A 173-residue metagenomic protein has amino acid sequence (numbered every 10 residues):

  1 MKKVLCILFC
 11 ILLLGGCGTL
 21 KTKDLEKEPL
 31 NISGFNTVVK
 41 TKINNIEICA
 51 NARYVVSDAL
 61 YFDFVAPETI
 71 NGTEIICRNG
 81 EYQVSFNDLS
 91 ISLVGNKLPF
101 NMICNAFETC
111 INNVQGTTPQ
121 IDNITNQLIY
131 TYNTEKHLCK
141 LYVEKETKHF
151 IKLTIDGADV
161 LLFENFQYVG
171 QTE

Functional and structural regions predicted by a protein language model:
M1-V4: Positively charged n-region of N-terminal signal peptides that target proteins for export
I11-D58, T69, V169-E173: N-terminal leader/targeting segments and the immediate start of mature chains
E26-N31, F35-T41, V84-H137: Flexible, processing/modification-adjacent segments and terminal tails in exported/periplasmic/extracellular proteins
E28-P29, N51-V55, I75-I76, Q115-N123 (+1 more regions): Short, exposed beta-strand/loop patches in secreted or surface proteins that constitute
E47-C49, G72-T73, S85, K140 (+1 more regions): Short acidic, gly/pro-rich beta-turn/loop elements at beta-sheet edges and active-site/ligand-binding grooves
A52-T109, D156-L162: An acidic-aromatic
Y61-A66, G116-E173: Gly/Pro-enriched, hydrophobic low-complexity segments that function as extracytoplasmic propeptides/linkers
